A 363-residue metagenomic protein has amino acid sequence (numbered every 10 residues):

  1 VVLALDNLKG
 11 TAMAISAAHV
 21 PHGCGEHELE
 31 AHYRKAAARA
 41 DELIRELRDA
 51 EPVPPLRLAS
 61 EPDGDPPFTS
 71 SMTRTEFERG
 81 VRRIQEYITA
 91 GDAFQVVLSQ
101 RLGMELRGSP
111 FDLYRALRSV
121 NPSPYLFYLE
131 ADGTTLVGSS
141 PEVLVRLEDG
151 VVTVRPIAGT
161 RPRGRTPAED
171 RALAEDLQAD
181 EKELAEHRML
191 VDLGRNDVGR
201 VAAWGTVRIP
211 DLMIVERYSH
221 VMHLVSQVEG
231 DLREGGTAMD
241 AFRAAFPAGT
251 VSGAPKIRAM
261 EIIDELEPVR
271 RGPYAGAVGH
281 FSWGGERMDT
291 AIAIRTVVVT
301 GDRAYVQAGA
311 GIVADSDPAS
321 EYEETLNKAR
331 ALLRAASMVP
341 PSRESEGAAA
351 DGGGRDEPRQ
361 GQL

Functional and structural regions predicted by a protein language model:
V1-L363: Extended alpha-helical targeting/anchoring segments, especially N-terminal organellar/secretory targeting helices
